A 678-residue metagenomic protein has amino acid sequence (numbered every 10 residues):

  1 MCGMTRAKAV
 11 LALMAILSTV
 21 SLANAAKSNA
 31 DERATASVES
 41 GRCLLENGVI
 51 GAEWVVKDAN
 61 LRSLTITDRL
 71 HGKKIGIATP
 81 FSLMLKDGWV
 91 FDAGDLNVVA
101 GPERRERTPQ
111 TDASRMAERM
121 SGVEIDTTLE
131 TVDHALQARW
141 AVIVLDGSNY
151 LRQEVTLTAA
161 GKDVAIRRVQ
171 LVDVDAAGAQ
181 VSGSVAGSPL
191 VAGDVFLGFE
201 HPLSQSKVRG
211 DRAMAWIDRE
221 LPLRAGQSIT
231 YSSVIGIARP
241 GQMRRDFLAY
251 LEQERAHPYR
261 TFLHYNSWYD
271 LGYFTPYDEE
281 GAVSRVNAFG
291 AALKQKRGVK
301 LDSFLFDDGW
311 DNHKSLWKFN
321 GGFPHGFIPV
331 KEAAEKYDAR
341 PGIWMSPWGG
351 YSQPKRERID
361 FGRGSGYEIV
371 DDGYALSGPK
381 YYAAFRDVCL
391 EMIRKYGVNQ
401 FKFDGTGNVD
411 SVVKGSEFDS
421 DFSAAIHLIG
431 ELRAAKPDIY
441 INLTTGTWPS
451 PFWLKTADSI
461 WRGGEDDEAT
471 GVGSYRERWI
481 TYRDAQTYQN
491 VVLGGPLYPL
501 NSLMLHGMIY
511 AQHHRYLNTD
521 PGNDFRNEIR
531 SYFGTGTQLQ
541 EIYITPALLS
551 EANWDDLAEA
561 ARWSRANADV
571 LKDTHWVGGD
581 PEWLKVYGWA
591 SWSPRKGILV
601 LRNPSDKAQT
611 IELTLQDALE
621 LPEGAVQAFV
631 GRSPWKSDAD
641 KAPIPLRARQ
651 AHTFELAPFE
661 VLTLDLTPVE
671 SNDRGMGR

Functional and structural regions predicted by a protein language model:
C2-L11: Bacterial N-terminal signal peptides that target proteins for export
V10-S21: Bacterial N-terminal signal peptides
S40-T128, Q180: Acidic-aromatic substrate-binding/catalytic surfaces of carbohydrate-active enzymes
N47, G226, A425-D638, A651-L666: Active-site-proximal substrate-binding groove within the catalytic cores of carbohydrate-active enzymes
R105-G342, S346-R356, T537-E582, S591-K596 (+2 more regions): Conserved structural scaffold segments of CAZyme catalytic domains across common CAZy folds
N266-V283, W310-P324, Y367-A384, G407-F422 (+1 more regions): The substrate-binding groove and active-site-proximal loops of carbohydrate-active enzymes, especially glycoside
L271-P276, R340-Y396, G407: Active-site-adjacent "subsite" loops/lids of carbohydrate-active enzymes
G298-W310, F385-G415: Active-site groove signature of glycoside hydrolases
